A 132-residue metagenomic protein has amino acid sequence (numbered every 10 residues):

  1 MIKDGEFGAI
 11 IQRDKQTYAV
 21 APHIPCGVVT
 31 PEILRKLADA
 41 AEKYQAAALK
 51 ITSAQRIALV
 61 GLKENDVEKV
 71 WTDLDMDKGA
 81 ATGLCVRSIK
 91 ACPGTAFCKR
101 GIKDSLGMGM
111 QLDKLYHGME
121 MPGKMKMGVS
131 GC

Functional and structural regions predicted by a protein language model:
M1-I33: N-terminal basic/disordered segments at the start of proteins
V20-G131: Small-residue-enriched alpha-helical segments and adjacent helix-cap loops that form tight helix-helix packing
